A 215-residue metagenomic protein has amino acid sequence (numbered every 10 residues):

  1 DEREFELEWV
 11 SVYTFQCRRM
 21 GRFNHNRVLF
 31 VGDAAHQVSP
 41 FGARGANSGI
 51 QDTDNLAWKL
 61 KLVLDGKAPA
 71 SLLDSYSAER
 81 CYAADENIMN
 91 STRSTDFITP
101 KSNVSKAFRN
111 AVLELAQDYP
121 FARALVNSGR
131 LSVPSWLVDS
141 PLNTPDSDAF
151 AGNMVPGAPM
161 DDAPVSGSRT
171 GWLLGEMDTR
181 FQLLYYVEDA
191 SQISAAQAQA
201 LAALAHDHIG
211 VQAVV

Functional and structural regions predicted by a protein language model:
D1-G45, N90, S128-G129, V133-S135 (+2 more regions): FAD/FMN-dependent oxidoreductases across multiple families
T14, R18, A43-S48, K67 (+2 more regions): Alpha-helix capping and helix-loop boundary segments enriched in small/acidic/polar residues
F41-N47, D54, L73, A83-A84: Catalytic cores of eukaryotic secretory-pathway lumenal/extracellular enzymes that build and remodel glycoconjugates
G42, W58-K61: Hydrophobic alpha-helical membrane-insertion segments
G49-D52, T179: Catalytic-loop motifs flanking and including active-site residues across diverse enzymes
Q51-K59: Short amphipathic alpha-helical face segments that pack within enzyme cores and frequently flank/anchor catalytic
L62-V215: Helical substrate-recognition/capping region of FAD-dependent monooxygenase/halogenase enzymes
